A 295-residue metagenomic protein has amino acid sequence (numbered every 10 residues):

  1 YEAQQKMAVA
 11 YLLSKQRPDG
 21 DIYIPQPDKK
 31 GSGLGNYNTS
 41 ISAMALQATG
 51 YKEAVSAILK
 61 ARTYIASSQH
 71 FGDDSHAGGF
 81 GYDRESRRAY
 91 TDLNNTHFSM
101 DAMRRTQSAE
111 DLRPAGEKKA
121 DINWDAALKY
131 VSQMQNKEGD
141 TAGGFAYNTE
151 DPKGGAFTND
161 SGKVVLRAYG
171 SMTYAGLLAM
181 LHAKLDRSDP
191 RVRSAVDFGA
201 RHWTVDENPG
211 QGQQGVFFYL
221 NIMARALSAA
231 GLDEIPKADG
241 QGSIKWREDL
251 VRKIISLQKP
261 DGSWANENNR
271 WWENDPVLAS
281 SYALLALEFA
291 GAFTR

Functional and structural regions predicted by a protein language model:
Y1-M7, D21-T63, S68-R252, S256-R295: An alpha-helical repeat/solenoid feature that recognizes helix-turn-helix modules
L13-Q16: Eukaryotic helix-linker segments that join adjacent hydrophobic helices
